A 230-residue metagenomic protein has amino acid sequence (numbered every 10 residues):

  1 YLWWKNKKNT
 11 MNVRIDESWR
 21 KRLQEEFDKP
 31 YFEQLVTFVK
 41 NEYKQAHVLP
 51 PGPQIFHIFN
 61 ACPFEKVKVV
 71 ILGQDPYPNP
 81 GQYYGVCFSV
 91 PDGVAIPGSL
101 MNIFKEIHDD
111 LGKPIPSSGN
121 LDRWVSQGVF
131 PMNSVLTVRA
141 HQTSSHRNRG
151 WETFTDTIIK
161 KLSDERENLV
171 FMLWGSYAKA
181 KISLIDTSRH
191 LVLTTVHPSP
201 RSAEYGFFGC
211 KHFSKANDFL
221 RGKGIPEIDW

Functional and structural regions predicted by a protein language model:
Y1-T10: Short, Lys/Arg-enriched N-terminal segments with co-localized hydrophobic residues within the first ~10-30 amino acids
M11-L23: Generic N-terminal amphipathic, Lys/Arg-enriched alpha-helix
V13, E25-L173, Y177-A180, I185-D186 (+5 more regions): A polyanion-binding, active-site-adjacent surface
